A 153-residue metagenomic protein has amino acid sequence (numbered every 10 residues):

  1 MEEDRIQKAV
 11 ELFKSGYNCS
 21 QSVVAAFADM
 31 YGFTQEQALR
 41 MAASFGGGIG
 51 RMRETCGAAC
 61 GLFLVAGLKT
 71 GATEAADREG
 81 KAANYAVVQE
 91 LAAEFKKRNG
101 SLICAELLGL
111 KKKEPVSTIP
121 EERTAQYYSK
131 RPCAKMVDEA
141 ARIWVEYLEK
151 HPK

Functional and structural regions predicted by a protein language model:
M1-S15: Polybasic, low-complexity association/targeting segments
F13-G16, F27, Y31, I49 (+4 more regions): Structural signal for hydrophobic packing residues in well-ordered secondary-structure cores of soluble enzyme domains
S15-C19, F33, E54, P132 (+1 more regions): Short, contiguous, pocket-lining structural segments that sit at or immediately flank catalytic/ligand-binding sites
Y17, F45-L64: Glycine/serine-rich anion-binding loops at beta->alpha junctions that coordinate negatively charged ligand groups
A26-S44, K113-T118: Acidic-glycine-rich active-site phosphate/pyrophosphate-binding loop
M30-R40, A66-V87, P152: Phosphate-handling active-site elements
Y85-K153: C-terminal binding/interaction regions
